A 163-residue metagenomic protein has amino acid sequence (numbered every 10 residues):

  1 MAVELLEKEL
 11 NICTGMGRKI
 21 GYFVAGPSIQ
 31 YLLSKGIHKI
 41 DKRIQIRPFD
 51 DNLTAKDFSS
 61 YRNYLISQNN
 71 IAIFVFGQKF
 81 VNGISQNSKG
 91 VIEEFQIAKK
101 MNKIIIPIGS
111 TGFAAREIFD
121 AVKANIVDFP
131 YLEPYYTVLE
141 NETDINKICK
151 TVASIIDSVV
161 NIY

Functional and structural regions predicted by a protein language model:
M1-I162: Acidic/glycine-enriched connector segments
